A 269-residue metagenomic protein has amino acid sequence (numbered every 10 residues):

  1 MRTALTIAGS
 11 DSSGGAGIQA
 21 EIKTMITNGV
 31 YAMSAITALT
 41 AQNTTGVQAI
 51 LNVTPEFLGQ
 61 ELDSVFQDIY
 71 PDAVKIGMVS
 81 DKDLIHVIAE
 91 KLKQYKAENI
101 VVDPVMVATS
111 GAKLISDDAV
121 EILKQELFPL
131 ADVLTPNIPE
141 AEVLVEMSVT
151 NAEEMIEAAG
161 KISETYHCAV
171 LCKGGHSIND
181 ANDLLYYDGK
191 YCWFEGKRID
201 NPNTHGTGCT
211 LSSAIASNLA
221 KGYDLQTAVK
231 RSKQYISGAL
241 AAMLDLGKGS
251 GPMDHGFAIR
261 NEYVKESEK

Functional and structural regions predicted by a protein language model:
R2-T6, I26-V102, M106-T109: Conserved N-terminal subdomain of the carbohydrate kinase-like
I7-S13, Y191-H205: Short pre-catalytic strand/loop immediately N-terminal to key active-site residues, enriched for Gly-Thr
G14-V30: N-terminal basic/disordered segments at the start of proteins
Q19, E142-V143, N201-L225: Short, small-residue alpha-helix embedded
G29-M33, C192, N218-S232: Phosphate-handling active-site elements
N52, Q226-K269: Charged C-terminal helix
H86-Y95, C168, N182, K190 (+1 more regions): Nucleotide and nucleotide-moiety/phosphate-recognizing core
D117-Y191: Conserved phosphate/ATP/ADP-binding segment of small-molecule kinases
